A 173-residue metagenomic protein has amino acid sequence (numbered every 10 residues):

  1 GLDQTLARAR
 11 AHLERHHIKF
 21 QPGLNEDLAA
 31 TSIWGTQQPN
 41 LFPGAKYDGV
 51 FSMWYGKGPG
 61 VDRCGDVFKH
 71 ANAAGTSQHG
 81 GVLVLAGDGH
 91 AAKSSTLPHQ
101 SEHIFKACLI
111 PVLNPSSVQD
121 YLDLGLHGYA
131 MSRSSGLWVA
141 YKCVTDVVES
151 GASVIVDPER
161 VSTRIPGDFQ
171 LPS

Functional and structural regions predicted by a protein language model:
G1-V118, D123-G125, V144-V147, R160-V161: Thiamine diphosphate
S135-S173: Conformationally flexible catalytic loops at phosphate/diphosphate-handling active centers
